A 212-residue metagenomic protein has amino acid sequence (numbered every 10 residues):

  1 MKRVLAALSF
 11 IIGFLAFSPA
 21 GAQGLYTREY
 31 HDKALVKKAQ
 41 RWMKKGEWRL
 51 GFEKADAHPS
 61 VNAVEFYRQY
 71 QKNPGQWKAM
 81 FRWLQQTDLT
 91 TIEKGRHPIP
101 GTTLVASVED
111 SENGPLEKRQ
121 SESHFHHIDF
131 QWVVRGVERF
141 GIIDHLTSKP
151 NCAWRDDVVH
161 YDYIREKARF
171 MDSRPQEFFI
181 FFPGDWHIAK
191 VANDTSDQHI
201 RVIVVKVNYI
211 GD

Functional and structural regions predicted by a protein language model:
M1-Y30: Bacterial Sec-dependent N-terminal signal peptides
E29, V36-V108, K118: A short, N-terminal "cap"/entry segment at the start of jelly-roll beta-barrel domains of the cupin/DSBH fold
D88-C152: Mid-length scaffold segments of soluble, non-membrane domains
D110-E112, D144-L146, D185, N193 (+1 more regions): A mature extracytoplasmic/lumenal domain signature
H126-F130, E138, R169, E177 (+1 more regions): Generic beta-strand structural signal
V137-S173, V191: A short beta-strand-loop-beta hairpin characteristic of the jelly-roll/cupin
D172-A192: Conserved metal-binding segment of the jelly-roll/cupin
F178-I180, D197-D212: A short hydrophobic beta-strand segment most commonly corresponding to one strand of the jelly-roll/cupin
